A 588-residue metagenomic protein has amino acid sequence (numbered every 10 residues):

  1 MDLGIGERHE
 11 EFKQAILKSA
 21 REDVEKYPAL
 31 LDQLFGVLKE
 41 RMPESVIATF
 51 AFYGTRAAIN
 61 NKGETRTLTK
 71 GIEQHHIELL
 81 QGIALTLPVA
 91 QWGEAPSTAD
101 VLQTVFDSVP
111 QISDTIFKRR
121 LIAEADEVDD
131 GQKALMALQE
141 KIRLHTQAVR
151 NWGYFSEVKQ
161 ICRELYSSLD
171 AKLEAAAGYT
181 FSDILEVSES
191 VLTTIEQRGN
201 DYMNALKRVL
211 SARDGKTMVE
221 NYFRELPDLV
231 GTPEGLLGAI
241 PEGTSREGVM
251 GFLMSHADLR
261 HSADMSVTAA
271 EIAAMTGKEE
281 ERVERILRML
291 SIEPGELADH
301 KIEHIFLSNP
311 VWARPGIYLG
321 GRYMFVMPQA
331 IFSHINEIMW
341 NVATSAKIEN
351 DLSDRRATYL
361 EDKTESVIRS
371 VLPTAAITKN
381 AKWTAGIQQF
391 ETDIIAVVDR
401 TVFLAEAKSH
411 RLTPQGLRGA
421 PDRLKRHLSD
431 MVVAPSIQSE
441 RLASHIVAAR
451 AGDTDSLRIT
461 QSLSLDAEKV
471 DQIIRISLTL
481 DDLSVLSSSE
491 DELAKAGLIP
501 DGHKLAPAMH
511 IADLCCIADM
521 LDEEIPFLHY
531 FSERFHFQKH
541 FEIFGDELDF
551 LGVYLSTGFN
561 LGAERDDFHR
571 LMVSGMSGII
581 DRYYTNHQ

Functional and structural regions predicted by a protein language model:
M1-T358, D362-S370, A375, A448-Q588: Acidic, metal-dependent phosphodiester-chemistry machinery of nucleic-acid enzymes
H334, T384-F390, R411-P414, D482-L486: Flexible loop/turn segments at secondary-structure boundaries
Y359, K363, Q389, A434-I437: Short, well-structured alpha-helical interface segments that form or flank functional binding sites
V371-Q388: A short acidic/basic microdomain associated with nuclease active sites
A381-A385, V398, S409, S477-D482: Short, flexible loop/turn elements at secondary-structure junctions
D393: Cell-envelope/extracellular polymer assembly enzymes that use nucleotide-activated donors
A396-L404, S409-P414: Active-site beta-strand-loop-beta-strand hairpin of nuclease catalytic cores that positions key catalytic residues
S409-L465, V470, I476: Catalytic cores of nucleic-acid endonucleases
